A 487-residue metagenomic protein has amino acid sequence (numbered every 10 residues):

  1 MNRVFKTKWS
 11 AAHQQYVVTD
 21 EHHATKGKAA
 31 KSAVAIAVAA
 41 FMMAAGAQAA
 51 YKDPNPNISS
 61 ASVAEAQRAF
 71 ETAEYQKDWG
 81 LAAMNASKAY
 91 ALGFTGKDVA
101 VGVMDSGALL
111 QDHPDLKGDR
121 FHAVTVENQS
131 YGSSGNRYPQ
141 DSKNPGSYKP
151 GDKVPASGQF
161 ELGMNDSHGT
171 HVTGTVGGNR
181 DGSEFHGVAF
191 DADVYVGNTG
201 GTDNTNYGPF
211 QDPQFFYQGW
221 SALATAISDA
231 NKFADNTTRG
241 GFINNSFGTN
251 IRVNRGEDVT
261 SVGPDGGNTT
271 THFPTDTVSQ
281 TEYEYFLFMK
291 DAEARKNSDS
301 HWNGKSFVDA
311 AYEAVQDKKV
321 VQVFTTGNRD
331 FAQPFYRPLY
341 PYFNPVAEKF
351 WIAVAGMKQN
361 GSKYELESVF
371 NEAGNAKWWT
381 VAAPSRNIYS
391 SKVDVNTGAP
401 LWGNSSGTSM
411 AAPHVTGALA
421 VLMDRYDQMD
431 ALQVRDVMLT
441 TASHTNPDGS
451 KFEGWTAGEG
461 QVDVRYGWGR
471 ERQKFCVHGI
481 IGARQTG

Functional and structural regions predicted by a protein language model:
M1-V4, K8-A49: Gram-negative bacterial Sec-dependent N-terminal signal peptides
H23, S106-L110, L116, G182 (+5 more regions): Acidic glycine-/aspartate-rich tracts in secreted/extracellular proteins
A50-Q67, Q76-K77, S87-Q218, T237-G240 (+5 more regions): Subtilisin-like serine protease catalytic core
G96-K97, S167, N179-G182, G197-E348 (+2 more regions): Substrate-binding/access-modulating region of protease and related hydrolase catalytic domains
D105, T125-K143, G151, Y340-A420 (+2 more regions): Extracellular S/T/G-rich loop segment that most often corresponds to the catalytic His/Ser-adjacent loop
A108-L109, G177-D181, S228-D235, G248 (+6 more regions): Sec-exported extracytoplasmic/periplasmic mature domains
T173-V176, G182, G197-T202, S385-V462: Hydrolase catalytic cores
D235, G240-S246, A353, D424-G487: C-terminal subdomain of the subtilisin-like protease fold in secreted/lumenal serine endopeptidases
